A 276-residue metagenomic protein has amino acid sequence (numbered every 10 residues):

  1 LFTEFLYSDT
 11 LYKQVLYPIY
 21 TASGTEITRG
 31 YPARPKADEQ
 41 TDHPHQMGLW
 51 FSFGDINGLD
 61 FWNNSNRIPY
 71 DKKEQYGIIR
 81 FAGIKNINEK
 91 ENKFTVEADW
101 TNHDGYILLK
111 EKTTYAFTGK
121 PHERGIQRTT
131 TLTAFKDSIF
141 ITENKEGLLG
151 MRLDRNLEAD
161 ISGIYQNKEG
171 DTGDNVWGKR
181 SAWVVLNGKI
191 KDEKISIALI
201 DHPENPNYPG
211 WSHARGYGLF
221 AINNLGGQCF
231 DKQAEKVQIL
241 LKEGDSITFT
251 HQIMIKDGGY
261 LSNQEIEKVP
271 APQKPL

Functional and structural regions predicted by a protein language model:
L1, I84-N92, G119-H122, K189-K194 (+2 more regions): A short, structured loop/turn motif at beta-sheet edges
L1-H43, K120, T129, P203 (+2 more regions): Beta-strand-rich N-terminal accessory domains
F5-L11, V15-T21, K120-Y165: Acidic (Asp/Glu-rich), glycine- and aromatic
T41-H122: Extended, loop-rich substrate-binding clefts of extracytoplasmic carbohydrate-active enzymes
F94-V96, E111-T113, I126-R128, L149 (+3 more regions): Hydrophobic residues positioned within well-ordered beta-strands of beta-sheet architectures
A98-D104, Y115-G119, L132-K136, L153-L157 (+1 more regions): Beta-strand elements of well-folded, non-transmembrane domains
S138-A214: Active-site/ligand-binding surface loops and adjacent short beta/alpha elements that line catalytic pockets across
I200-L276: Beta-strand-rich recognition/accessory modules
